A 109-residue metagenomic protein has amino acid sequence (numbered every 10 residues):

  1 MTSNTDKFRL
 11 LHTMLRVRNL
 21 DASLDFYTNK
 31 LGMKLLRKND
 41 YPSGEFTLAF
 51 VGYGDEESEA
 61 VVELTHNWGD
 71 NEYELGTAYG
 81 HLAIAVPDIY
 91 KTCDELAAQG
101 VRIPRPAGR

Functional and structural regions predicted by a protein language model:
M1-D6: Basic/polar N-terminal segments that are highly enriched at the extreme N-terminus, encompassing both cleavable
K7, M14-E59, K91, A98: Core segments of cupin and vicinal oxygen chelate
F8-L10, Y79: Core-facing hydrophobic residues within beta-strands of well-ordered domains
R18-D21, E59, N67-R109: Vicinal oxygen chelate
